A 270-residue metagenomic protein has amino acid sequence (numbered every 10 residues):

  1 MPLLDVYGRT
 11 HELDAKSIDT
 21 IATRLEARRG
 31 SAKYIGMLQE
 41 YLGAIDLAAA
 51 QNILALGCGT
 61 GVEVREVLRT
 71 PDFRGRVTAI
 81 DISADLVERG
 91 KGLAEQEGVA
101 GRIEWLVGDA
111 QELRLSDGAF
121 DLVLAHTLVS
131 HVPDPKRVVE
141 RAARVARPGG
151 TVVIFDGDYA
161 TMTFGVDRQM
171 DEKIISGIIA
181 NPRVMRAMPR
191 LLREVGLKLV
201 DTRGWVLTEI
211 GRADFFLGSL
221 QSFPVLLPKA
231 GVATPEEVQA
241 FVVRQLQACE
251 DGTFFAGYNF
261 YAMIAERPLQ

Functional and structural regions predicted by a protein language model:
P2-R28, T202-A256: C-terminal helical/coil "lid" or tail adjacent to the Rossmann-like core of SAM-dependent
S31-A49, E66: Conserved alpha-helix/loop element of class I SAM-dependent methyltransferases that forms part of the SAM/SAH-binding
N52-L56, T60-E112: Class I SAM-dependent methyltransferase SAM/SAH-binding core
Q111-V123: A short acidic, Gly/Pro-enriched loop at the edge of an enzyme's catalytic core that lines a small-molecule cofactor
D121-D134: A short SAM/SAH-binding and catalytic strip from SAM-dependent methyltransferases
K136-T151: A short glycine-rich, Lys/Arg-flanked "PGG" loop and its adjoining helix->strand segment in the class I
V153-A213, V232: Conserved catalytic/acceptor-binding region of the Class I
V195, F260-Q270: Core SAM-dependent methyltransferase catalytic element
